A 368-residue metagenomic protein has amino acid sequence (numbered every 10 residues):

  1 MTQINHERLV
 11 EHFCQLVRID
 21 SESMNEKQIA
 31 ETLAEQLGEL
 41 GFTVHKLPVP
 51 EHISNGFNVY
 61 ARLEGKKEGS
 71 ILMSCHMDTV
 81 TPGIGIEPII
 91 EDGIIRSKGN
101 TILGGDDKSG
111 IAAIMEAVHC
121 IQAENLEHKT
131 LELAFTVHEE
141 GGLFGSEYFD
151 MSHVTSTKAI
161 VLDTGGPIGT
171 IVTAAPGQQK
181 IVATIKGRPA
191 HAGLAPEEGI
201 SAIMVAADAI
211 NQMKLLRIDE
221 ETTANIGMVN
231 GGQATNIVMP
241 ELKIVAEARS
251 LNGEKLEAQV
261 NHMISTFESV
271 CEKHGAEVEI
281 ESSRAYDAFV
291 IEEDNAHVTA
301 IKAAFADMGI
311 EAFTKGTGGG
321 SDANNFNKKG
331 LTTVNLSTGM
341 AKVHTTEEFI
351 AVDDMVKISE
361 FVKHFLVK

Functional and structural regions predicted by a protein language model:
T2-K27, R284, A341-T345: N-terminal capping segment at the start of a domain
L9, V229, P240, I310-L366: Zn-dependent metallopeptidase/amidohydrolase metal-coordination segment
C14, R18, N225-Q233, E247 (+3 more regions): A short beta-alpha structural unit
E22-G69: A non-catalytic alpha/beta surface segment that caps or lines the substrate-entry region of metallo-dependent hydrolase
V59-G104: Catalytic-core environment of secreted peptidases
G99-P176, A224, M228, T235-N236 (+1 more regions): Acidic/histidine-rich catalytic neighborhood of metal-dependent amide-processing enzymes
A195-V229, I237, E254-V278: Acidic-enriched catalytic cores of C-N bond-cleaving enzymes acting on peptides and small amides
M204-D219, N225, K273, Y286-T333: Active-site-adjacent substrate-binding region of metalloamidase/peptidase-like peptide-processing proteins
